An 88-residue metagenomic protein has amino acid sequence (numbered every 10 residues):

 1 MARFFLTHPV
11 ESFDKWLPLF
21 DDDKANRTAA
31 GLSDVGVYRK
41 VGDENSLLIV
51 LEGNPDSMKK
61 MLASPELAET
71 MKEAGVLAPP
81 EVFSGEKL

Functional and structural regions predicted by a protein language model:
M1-A2, L88: Absolute protein N-terminus
A2-P9, G36-S64: Short, well-ordered beta-strand segments in beta-rich or mixed alpha/beta enzyme and ligand-binding folds
P9-E11, L88: Short, flexible beta-strand-to-coil junctions
S12-D34, E66-M71: Short amphipathic alpha-helical segments
A30-L47, T70-L88: Glycine-rich beta-strand-turn "strand-cap" elements at beta-sheet edges
